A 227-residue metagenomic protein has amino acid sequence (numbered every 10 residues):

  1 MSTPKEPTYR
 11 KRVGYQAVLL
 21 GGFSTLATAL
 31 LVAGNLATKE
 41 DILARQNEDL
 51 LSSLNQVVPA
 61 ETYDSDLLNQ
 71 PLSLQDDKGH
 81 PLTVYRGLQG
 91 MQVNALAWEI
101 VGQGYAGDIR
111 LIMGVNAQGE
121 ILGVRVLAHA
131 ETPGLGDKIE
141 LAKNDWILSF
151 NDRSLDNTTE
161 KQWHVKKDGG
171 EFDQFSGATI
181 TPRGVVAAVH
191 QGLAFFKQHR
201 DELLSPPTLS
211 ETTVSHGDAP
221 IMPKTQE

Functional and structural regions predicted by a protein language model:
S2-E227: Flexible, solvent-exposed loop/hinge segments and secondary-structure transition points
